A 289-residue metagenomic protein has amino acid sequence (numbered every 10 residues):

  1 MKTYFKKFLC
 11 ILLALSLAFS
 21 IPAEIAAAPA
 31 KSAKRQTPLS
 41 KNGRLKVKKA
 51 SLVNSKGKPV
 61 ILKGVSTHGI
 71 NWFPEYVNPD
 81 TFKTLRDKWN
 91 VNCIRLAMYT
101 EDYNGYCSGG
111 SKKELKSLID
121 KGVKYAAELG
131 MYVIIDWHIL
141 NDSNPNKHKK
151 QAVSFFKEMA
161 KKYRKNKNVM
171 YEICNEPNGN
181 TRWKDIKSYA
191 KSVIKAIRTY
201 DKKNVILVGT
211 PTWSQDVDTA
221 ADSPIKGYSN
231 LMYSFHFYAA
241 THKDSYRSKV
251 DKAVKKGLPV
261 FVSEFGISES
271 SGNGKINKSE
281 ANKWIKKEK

Functional and structural regions predicted by a protein language model:
M1-L9: Bacterial N-terminal signal peptides that target proteins for export
A23-A26: Sec/Tat signal peptide C-region and signal peptidase I cleavage site
A28-C93, G109: N-terminal carbohydrate-binding accessory modules
R44-L45, G69, P74, Y132 (+3 more regions): Extracellular glycoside hydrolase catalytic/binding regions
S66, T100, I139-N141, N175-P177 (+1 more regions): Short, histidine-centered active-site or binding-site loop motifs used for metal coordination, general acid-base
N78-L140, K149-S154, R198-Y200, N277-K289: Aromatic-lined substrate-binding rim segments of carbohydrate-active enzymes
D102-Y106, D142-N144, G179-T181, E269-S271: A short acidic, helix-capping loop that chelates divalent metal ions and anchors anionic groups
